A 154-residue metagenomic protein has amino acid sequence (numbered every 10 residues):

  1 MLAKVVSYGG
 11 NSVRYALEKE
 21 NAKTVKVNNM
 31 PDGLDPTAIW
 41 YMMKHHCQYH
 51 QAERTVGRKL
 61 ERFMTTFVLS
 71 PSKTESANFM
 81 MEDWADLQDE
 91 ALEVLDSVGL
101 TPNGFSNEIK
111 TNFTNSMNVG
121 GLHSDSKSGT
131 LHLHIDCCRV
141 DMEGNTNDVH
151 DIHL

Functional and structural regions predicted by a protein language model:
M1-L154: N-terminal nicking endonuclease/strand-transfer module with a His-rich metal-binding environment and a catalytic Tyr
